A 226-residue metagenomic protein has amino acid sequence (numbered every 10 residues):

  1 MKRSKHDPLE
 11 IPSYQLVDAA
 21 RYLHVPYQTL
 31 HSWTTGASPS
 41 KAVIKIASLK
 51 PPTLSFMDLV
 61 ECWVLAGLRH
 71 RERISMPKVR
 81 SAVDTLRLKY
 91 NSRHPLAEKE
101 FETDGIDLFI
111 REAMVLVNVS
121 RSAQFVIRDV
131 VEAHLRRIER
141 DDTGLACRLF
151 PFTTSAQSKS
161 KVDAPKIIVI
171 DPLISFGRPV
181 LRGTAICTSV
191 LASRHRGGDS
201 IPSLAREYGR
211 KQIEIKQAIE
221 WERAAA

Functional and structural regions predicted by a protein language model:
M1-H6, P165-I186: Short, Lys/Arg-enriched anionic-surface-contact patches
K5-L30: Polyanion-binding surface elements
R21-V25, G36, R206-K211: A short, basic/aromatic helix-end/turn motif that makes direct DNA contacts
P26-S48: Major-groove DNA-recognition helix of helix-turn-helix-type DNA-binding domains
K41-A66: Short helix-start
I74-D142: Charged mid-protein connector segments
V130-F176: Basic, low-complexity segments
T184-A226: Long, charge-rich, low-complexity alpha-helical segments
